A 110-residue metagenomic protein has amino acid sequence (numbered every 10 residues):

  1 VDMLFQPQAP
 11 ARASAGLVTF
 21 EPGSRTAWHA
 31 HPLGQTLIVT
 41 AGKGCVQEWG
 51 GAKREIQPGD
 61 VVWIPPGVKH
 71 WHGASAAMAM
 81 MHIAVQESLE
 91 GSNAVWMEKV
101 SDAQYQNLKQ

Functional and structural regions predicted by a protein language model:
V1-W28, G34: A short glycine-rich, His/Asp/Glu-containing loop-to-beta-strand
M3, A15-T19, T36, K53 (+2 more regions): Conserved hydrophobic/aromatic beta-strand scaffold that supports enzyme active sites
F5, E21, T40, Q47 (+5 more regions): Residue-level detector of conserved, well-ordered beta-strand and adjacent loop positions that form binding/recognition
P10, R54, W71-Q110: Double-stranded beta-helix
L17, A30, E48-G50, A74 (+1 more regions): Residue-level recognition of conserved beta-strand positions in structured domain cores
R25, A30-P58, V68: A short beta-strand-loop-beta hairpin characteristic of the jelly-roll/cupin
